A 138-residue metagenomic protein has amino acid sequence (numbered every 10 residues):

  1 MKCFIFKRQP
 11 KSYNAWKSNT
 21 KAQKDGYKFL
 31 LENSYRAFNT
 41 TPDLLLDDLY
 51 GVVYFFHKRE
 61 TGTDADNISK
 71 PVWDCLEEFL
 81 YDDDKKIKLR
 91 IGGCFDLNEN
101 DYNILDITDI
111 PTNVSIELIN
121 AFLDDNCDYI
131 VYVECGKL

Functional and structural regions predicted by a protein language model:
M1-L138: Acidic, proline/glycine-enriched N-terminal capping motif
